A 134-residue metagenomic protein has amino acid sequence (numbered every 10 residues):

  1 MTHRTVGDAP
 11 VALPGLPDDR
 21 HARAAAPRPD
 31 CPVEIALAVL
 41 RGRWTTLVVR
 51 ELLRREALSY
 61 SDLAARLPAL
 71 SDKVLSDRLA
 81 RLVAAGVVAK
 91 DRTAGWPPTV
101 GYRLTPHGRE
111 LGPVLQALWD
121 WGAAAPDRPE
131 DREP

Functional and structural regions predicted by a protein language model:
M1-L40: N-terminal leader segment of winged-helix/HTH proteins
A26-V74, A85, G101, R132: N-terminal helix-turn-helix DNA-binding core of bacterial DNA-binding proteins
P27, T93-A94: Short loop/turn motifs at secondary-structure junctions and domain boundaries
R78: Residues within the DNA-recognition helix of helix-turn-helix
V83-T93: A short, conserved structural fragment
A85, V114-P126: Alpha-helical linker/hinge and terminal dimerization helices associated with HTH transcriptional regulators
A94-A117: Basic, amphipathic "hinge/linker" alpha-helix immediately C-terminal to the N-terminal HTH DNA-binding motif
